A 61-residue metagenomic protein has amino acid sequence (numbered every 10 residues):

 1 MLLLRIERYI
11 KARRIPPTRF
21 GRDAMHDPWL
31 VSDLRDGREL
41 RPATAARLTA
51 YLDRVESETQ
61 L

Functional and structural regions predicted by a protein language model:
M1-K11, L30, Y51: A short, Lys/Arg-rich alpha-helix, primarily the initiator
L4, D33, Q60-L61: Long, low-complexity interaction regions most often at the N-terminus
I15-L30: Short alpha-helical DNA-recognition segment
S32-T49: Short, basic-rich loop-to-helix N-cap that marks the start of a DNA-contacting helix
A50-L61: A short, Lys/Arg-enriched interface patch at domain edges and termini
